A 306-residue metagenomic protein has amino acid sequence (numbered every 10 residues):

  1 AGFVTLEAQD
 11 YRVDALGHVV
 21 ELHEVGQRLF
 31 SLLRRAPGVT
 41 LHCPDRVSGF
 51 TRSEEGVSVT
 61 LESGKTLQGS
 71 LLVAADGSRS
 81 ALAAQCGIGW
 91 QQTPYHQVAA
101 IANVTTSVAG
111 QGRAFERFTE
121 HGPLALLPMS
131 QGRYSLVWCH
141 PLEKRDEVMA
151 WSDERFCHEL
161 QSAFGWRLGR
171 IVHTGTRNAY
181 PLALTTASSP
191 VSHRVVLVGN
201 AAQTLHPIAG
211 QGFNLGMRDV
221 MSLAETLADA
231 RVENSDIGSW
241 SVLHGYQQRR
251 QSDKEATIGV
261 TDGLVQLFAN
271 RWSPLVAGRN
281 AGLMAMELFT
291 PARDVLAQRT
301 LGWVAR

Functional and structural regions predicted by a protein language model:
A1-Q85, Q92-V98, D153: Conserved N-terminal helical subregion
L6-V13, H140, T261-L264: Short glycine/proline- and charge-enriched loop/turn segments that cap or connect secondary-structure elements
V19-H23, A150, M217, W272: Short, solvent-exposed loop/helix junctions and linker helices that flank or host conserved functional motifs
P44, S53, E120, S130 (+1 more regions): Structural motif
G49-F50, L126-L127, P190: A structural signal for short hydrophobic beta-strand segments in well-ordered beta-sheet cores
G56-S58, K65-T66, L71-R177: Conserved FAD-binding catalytic core of PHBH/FMO-like flavoproteins
D146-W240: FAD/FMN-dependent oxidoreductases across multiple families
E225-R306: C-terminal helical "tail/cap" subdomain of flavin- and related membrane-associated enzymes
